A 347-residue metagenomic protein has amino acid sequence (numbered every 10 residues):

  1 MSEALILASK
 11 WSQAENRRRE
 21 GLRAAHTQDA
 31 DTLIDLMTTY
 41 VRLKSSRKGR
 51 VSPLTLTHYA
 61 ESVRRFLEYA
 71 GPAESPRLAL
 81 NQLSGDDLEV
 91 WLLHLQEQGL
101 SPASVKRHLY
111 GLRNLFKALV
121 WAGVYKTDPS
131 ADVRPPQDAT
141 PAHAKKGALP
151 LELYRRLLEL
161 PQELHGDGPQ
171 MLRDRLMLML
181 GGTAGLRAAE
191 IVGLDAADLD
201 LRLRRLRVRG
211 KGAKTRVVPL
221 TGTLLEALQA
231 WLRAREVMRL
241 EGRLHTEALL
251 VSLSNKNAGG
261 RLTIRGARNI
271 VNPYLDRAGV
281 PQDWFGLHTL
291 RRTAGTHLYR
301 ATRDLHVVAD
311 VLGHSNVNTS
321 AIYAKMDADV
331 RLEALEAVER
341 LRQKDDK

Functional and structural regions predicted by a protein language model:
M1-K347: Conserved catalytic core of the tyrosine transesterase superfamily
